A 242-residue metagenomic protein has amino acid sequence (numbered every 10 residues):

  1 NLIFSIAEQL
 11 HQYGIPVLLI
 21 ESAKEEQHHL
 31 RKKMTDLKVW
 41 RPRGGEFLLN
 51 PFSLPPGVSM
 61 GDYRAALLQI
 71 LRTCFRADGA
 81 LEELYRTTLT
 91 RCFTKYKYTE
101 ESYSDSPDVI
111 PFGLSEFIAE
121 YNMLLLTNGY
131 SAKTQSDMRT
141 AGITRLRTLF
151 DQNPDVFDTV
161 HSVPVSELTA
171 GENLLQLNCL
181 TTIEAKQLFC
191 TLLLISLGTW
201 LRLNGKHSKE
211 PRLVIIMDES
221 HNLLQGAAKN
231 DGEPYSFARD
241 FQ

Functional and structural regions predicted by a protein language model:
L2-Q242: P-loop NTPase motor domains
